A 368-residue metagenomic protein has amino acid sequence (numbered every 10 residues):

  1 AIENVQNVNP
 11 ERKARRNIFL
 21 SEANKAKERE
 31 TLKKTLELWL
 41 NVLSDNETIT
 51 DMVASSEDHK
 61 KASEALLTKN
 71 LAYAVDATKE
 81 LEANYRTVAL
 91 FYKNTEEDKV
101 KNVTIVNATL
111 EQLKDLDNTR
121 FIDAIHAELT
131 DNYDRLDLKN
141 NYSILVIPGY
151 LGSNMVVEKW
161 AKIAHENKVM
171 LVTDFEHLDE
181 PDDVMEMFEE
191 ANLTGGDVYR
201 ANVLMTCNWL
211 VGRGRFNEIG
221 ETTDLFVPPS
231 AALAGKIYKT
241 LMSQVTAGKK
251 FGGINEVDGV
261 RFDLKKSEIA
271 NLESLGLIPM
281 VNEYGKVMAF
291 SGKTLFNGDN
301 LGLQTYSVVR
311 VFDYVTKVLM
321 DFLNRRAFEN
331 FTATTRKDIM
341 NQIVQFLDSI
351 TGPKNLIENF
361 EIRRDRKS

Functional and structural regions predicted by a protein language model:
N4-N84, L90, E96, D131-S368: Structured, hydrophobic secondary-structure cores that serve as assembly/anchoring elements
N102-D134: A short, well-structured beta->alpha microelement
